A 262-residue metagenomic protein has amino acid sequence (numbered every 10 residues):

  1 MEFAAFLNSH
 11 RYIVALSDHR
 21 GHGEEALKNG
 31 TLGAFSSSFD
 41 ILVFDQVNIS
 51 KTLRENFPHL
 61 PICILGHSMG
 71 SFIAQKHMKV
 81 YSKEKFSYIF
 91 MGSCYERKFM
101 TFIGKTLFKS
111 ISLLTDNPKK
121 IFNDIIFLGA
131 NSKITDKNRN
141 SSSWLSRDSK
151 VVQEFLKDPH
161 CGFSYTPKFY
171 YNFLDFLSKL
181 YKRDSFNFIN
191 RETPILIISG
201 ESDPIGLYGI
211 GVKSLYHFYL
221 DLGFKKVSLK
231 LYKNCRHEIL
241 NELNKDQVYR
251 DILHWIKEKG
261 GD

Functional and structural regions predicted by a protein language model:
A4-N29: Conserved alpha/beta-hydrolase
F35-R54: Alpha/beta-hydrolase active-site loop
F57-S68: Alpha/beta-hydrolase fold nucleophile elbow
G66-K76: Glycine-rich nucleophile elbow surrounding the catalytic serine of serine-hydrolase chemistry
A74-H160: Alpha/beta-hydrolase-fold enzymes
I197-S199: Short beta-strand/loop motif that positions the catalytic acidic residue of the alpha/beta-hydrolase fold
P204-S214: Conserved alpha/beta-hydrolase "acid-adjacent" motif
L222-D262: Catalytic active-site module of serine/aspartate enzymes centered on a nucleophile-bearing elbow/loop
